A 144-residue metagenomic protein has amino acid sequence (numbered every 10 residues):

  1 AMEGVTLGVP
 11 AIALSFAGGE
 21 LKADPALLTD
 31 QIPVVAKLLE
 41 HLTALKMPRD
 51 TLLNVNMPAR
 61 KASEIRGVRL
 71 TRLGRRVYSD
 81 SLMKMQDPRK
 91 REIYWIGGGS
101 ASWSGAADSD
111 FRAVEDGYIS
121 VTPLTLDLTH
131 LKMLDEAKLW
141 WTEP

Functional and structural regions predicted by a protein language model:
A1, K22-A23, L27-L42: Active-site glycine-rich loop that binds ribose-phosphate moieties when present
A1-G19: Internal, conserved structured core segments that host functional sites
L7, H41, L45: Mid-sequence acidic-hydrophobic segments that form the walls of catalytic/ligand-binding cavities or oligomerization
L14-A23, P48-N54: Short, surface-exposed recognition loops or helix-turn segments adjacent to catalytic cores
F16, A23-A26, D30, E64-V68: A short secondary-structure junction signal
L45-P48, L52-N54, P58-P144: C-terminal accessory domains and tails appended to enzymatic cores
